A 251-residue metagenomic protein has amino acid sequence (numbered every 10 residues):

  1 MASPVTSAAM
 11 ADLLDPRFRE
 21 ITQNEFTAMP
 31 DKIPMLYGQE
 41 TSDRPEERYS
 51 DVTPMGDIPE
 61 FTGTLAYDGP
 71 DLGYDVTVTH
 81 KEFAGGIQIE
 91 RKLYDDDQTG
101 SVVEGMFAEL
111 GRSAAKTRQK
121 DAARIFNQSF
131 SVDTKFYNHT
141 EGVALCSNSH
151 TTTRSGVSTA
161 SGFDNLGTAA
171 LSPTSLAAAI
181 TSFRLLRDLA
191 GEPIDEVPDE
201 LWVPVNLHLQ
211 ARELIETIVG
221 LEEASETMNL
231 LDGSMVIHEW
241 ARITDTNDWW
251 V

Functional and structural regions predicted by a protein language model:
M1-T27: N-terminal alpha-helical "arm" segments
A2-V5, G142-V251: Sequence/fold signature of self-assembling virion shell proteins
M10-D12, Y49-M55, D75-T77, S161-A169: Generic detector of short, locally flexible boundary/turn motifs and exposed helical patches
R19-I21, F26, E40-T41, L110 (+3 more regions): Charged, low-complexity, helix-prone segments enriched in Lys/Glu/Asp/Gln
Q23-F83: Assembly/oligomerization interface modules of large self-assembling protein complexes
D43, P54-P59, T77, E109-N138 (+3 more regions): Signature of extracytoplasmic/envelope-associated structural regions
T53, L65, L93, D97-Q98 (+3 more regions): Solvent-exposed, flexible loop/coil residues
Y74-D133, L201: Long, contiguous amphipathic alpha-helices that act as assembly "spine/axial" helices in icosahedral shell and virion
